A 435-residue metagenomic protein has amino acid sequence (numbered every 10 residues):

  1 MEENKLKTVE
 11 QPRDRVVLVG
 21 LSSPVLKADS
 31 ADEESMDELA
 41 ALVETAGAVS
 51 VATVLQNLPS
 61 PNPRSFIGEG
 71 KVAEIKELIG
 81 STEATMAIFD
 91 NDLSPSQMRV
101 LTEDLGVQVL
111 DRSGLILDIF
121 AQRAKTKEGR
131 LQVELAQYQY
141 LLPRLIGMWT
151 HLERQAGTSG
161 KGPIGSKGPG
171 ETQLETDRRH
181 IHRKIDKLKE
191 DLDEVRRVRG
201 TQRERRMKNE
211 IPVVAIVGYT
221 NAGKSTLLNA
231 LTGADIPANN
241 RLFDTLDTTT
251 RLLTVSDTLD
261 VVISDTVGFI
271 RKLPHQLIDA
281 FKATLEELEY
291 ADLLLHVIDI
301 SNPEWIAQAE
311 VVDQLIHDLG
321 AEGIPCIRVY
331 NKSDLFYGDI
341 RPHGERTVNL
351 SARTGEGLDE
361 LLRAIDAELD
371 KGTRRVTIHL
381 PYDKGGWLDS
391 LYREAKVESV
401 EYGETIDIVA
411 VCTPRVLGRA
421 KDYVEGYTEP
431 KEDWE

Functional and structural regions predicted by a protein language model:
M1-D118, T428-P430, W434-E435: N-terminal accessory targeting/assembly segments
M1-L18, K27, A40, G147-A222 (+3 more regions): C-terminal-of-GTPase-core extension/linker across diverse P-loop GTPases
E2-N4, R197-R199, R205-P212, A230-V262 (+3 more regions): Switch I (effector-binding) loop of TRAFAC-class P-loop GTPase G-domains
L18-S22, T53-Q56, I88-D90, H296-D299 (+3 more regions): Conserved beta-strand segments of the P-loop GTPase G domain that flank and frequently precede/overlap
V25-A31, P61-S65, R123-E128, Q173 (+4 more regions): Flexible beta-alpha connector loops of hexameric P-loop NTPases
E34-E44, V72, K76-S81, N91-V107 (+2 more regions): Conserved C-terminal guanine-recognition region of P-loop GTPase G domains, centered on the G4
G114-A136: Short alpha-helix plus adjacent loop in nuclease-associated cores
